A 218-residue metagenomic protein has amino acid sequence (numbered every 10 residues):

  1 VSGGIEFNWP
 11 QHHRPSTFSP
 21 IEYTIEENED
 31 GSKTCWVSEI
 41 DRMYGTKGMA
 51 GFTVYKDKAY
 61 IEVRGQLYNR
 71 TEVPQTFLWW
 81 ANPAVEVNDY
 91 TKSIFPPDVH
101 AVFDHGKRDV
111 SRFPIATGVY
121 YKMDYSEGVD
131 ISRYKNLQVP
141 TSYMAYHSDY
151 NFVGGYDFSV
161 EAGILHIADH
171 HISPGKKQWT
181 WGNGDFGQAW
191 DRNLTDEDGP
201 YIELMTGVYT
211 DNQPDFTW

Functional and structural regions predicted by a protein language model:
V1, A59, R70-L78, N82-F216: A contiguous, surface-exposed recognition patch within enzymatic or periplasmic domains that forms
G3-Y60, Q188-V208, N212-P214: Extended, loop-rich substrate-binding clefts of extracytoplasmic carbohydrate-active enzymes
